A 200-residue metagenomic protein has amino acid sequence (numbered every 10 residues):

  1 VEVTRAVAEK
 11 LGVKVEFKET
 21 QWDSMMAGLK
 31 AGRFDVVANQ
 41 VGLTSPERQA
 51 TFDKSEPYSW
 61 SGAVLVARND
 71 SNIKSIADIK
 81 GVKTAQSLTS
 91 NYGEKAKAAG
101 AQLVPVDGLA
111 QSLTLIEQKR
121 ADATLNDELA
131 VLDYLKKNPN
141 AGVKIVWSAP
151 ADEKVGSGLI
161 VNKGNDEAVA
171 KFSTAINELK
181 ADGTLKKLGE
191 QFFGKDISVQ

Functional and structural regions predicted by a protein language model:
V1-K10, S90, G156-K195: Extended ligand-binding regions for polar small-molecule ligands
V1-V41: Extracytoplasmic small-molecule ligand-binding "clamshell" domains of the periplasmic binding protein/Venus flytrap
V7, L29-K30, I79, I116-E117 (+2 more regions): Hydrophobic residues within well-ordered alpha-helices
G12-K14, K30-N39, K83, Q118-A130 (+1 more regions): Alpha-to-beta junction loops
E16-A27, L88-S90, V104-Q118: Short helix-initiation/N-cap motifs at beta->coil->alpha
E56, A67-T84: Flexible hinge/capping segments at coil-to-helix
S59-A67, E128, L132, K136-N177 (+1 more regions): Periplasmic-binding protein-like
N69-A77, V104, G164-A170: Short helix-loop capping/hinge motifs at secondary-structure junctions, enriched in acidic/polar residues
